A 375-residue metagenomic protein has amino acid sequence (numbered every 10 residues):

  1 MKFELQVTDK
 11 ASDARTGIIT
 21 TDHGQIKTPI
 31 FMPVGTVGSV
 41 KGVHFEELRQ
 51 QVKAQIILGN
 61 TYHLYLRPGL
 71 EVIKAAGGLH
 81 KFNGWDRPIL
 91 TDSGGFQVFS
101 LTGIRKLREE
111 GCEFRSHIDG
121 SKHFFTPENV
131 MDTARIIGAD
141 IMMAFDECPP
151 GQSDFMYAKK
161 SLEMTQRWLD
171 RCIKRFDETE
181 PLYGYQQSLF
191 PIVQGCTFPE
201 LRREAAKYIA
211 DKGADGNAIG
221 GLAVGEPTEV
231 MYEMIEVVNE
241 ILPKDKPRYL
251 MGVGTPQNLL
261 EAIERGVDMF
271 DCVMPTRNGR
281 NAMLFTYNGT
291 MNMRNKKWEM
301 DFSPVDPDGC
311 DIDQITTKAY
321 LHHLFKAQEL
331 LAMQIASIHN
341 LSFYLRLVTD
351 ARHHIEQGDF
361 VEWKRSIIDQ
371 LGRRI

Functional and structural regions predicted by a protein language model:
M1-L182, M291, K296-E299: Non-catalytic, usually N-terminal nucleic-acid engagement modules in DNA/RNA processing proteins
M1-T20, I26-P33, K41-G42, D146-Q152 (+1 more regions): C-terminal extensions of enzymes
G24, I57, D92, A134 (+5 more regions): Conserved, mostly hydrophobic/aromatic
Y65, P150-G151, G225-E226, N278-G279 (+1 more regions): Short secondary-structure capping/turn micro-motifs that flank functional sites
N129, T133, K160, M164-R171 (+5 more regions): A non-catalytic, amphipathic alpha-helix used as a structural packing/dimerization or gating element in enzyme scaffolds
G138, L169, I173-F176, E180 (+4 more regions): Structural signal for hydrophobic packing residues in well-ordered secondary-structure cores of soluble enzyme domains
Q152-F155, K159, G216-L222, L330-M333: Glycine- and acidic
E163-Q166, T179, G184-V305: Glycine-rich phosphate/ribose-binding loops and adjacent secondary-structure elements that form binding surfaces
